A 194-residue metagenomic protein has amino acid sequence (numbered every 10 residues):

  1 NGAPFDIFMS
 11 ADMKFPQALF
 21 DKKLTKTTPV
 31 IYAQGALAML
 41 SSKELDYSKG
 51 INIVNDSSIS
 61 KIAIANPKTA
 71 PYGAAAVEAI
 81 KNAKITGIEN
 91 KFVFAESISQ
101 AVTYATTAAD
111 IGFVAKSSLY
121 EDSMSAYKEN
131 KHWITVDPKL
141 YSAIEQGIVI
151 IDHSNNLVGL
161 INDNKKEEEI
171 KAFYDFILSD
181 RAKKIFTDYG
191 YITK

Functional and structural regions predicted by a protein language model:
N1-P4, S10-K23, V30-A33, L40-K194: Exported/periplasmic ABC-transporter solute-binding proteins
